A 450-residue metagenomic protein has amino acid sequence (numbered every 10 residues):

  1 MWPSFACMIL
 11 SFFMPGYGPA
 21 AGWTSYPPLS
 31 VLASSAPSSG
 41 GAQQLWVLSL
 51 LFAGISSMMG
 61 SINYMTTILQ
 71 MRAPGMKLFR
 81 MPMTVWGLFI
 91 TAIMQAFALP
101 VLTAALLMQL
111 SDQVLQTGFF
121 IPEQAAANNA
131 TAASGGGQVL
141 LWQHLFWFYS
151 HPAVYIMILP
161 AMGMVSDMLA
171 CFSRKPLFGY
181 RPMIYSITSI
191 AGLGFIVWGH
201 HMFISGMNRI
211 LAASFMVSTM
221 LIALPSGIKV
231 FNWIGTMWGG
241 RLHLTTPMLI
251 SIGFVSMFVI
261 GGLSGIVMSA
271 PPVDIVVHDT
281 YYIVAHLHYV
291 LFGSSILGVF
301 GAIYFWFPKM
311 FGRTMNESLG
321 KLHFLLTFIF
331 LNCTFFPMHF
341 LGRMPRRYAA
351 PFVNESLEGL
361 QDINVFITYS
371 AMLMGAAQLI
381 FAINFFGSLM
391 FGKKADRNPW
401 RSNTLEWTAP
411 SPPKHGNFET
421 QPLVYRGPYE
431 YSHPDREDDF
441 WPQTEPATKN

Functional and structural regions predicted by a protein language model:
M1-N450: Membrane-embedded and interfacial regions of multi-pass energy-transducing membrane proteins
